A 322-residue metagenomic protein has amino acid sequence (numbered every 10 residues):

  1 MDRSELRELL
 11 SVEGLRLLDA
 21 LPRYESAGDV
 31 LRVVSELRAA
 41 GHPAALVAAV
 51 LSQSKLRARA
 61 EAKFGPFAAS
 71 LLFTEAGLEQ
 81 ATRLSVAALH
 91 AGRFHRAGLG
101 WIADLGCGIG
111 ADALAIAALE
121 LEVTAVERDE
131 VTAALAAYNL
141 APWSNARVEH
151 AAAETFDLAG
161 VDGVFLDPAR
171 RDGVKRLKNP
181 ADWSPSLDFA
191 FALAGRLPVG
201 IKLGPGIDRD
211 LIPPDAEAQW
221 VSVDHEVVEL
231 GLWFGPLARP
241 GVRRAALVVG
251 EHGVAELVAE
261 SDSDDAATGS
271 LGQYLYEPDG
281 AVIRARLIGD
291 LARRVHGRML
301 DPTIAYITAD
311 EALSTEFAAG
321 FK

Functional and structural regions predicted by a protein language model:
M1-G100: S-adenosyl-L-methionine
M1-S26, S35, F165, R170-K322: Class I S-adenosyl-L-methionine
G98-G108: Conserved class I S-adenosyl-L-methionine
I109-L121: Conserved SAM-binding loop of SAM-dependent methyltransferases across substrates and taxa, primarily the Class I
E122-E127: Conserved SAM-binding motif I beta-strand of class I
A136-A137: Conserved SAM-binding loop
S144-A152: Conserved SAM-binding strand-loop segment of SAM-dependent methyltransferases
T155-G160: Short conserved loop adjoining the S-adenosyl-L-methionine
